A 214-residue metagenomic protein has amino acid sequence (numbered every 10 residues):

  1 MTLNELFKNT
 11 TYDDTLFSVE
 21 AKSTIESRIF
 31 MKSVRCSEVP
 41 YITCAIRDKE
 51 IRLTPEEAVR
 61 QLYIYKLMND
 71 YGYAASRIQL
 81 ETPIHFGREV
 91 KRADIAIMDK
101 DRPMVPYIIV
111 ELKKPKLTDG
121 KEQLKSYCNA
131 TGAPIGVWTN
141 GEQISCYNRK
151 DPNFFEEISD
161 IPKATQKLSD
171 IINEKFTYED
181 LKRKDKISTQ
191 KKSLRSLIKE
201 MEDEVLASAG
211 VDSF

Functional and structural regions predicted by a protein language model:
M1-F214: Non-catalytic, mostly N-terminal accessory regions of nucleic-acid modification and defense proteins
